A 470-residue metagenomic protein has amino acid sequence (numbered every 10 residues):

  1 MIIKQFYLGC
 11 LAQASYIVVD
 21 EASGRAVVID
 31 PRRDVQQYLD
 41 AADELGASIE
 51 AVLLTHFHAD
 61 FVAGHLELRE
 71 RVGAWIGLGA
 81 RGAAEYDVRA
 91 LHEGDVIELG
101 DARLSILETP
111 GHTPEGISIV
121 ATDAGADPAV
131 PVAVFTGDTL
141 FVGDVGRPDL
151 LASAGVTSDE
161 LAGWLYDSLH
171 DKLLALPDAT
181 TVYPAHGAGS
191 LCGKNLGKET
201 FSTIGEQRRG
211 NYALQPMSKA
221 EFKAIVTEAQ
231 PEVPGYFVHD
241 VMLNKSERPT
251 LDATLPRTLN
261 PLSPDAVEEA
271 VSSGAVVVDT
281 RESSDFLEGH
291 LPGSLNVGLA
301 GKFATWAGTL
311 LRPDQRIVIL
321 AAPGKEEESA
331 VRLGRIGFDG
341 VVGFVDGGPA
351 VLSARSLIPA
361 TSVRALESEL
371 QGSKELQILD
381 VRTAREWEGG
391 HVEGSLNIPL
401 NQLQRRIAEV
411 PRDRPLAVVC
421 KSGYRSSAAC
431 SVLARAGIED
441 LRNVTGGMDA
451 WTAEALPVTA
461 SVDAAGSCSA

Functional and structural regions predicted by a protein language model:
M1-S48, I119-A121, A126-G137, V142-G143: Conserved beta-strand hairpin/beta-sheet module of binuclear metal-dependent hydrolase folds, prominently
V18, D30, H56, L68 (+9 more regions): Divalent metal-coordination and catalytic microenvironments
I29, I49-H58, I76-R81, E108-G111 (+4 more regions): Active-site neighborhood of phospho(di)ester-bond hydrolases with catalytic His/Asp-centered motifs
P31-R32, F57, R81, T113 (+7 more regions): Active-site metal-binding loops of divalent metal-dependent hydrolases
R33-G77: Active-site metal-binding motif and surrounding structural segment of the metallo-beta-lactamase
A126-V134, V156, E160-T254: Divalent-metal (often Zn2+) His-rich catalytic cores of metallo-beta-lactamase-fold enzymes
R147-D149, G155, E206-P256, A275 (+2 more regions): Rhodanese-like catalytic fold shared by cysteine-dependent sulfurtransferases and DSP/PTP-type phosphatases
D252-A266: A contiguous, basic/glycine-rich beta-loop/short-helix subdomain that forms a polymer-engagement track
